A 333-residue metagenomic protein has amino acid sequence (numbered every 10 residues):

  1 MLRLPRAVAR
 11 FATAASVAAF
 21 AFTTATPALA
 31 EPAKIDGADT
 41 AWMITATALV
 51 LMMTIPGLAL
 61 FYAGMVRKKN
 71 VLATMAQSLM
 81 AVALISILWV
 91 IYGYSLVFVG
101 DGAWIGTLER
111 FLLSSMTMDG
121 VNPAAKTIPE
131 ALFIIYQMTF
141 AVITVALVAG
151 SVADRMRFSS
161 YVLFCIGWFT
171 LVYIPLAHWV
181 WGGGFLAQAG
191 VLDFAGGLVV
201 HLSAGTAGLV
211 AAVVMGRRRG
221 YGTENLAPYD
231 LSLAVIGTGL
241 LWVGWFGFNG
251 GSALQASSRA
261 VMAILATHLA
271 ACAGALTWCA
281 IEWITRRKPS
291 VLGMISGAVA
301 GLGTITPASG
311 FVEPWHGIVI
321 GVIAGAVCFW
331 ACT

Functional and structural regions predicted by a protein language model:
L2-T333: Hydrophobic alpha-helical transmembrane bundles of multi-pass membrane proteins
